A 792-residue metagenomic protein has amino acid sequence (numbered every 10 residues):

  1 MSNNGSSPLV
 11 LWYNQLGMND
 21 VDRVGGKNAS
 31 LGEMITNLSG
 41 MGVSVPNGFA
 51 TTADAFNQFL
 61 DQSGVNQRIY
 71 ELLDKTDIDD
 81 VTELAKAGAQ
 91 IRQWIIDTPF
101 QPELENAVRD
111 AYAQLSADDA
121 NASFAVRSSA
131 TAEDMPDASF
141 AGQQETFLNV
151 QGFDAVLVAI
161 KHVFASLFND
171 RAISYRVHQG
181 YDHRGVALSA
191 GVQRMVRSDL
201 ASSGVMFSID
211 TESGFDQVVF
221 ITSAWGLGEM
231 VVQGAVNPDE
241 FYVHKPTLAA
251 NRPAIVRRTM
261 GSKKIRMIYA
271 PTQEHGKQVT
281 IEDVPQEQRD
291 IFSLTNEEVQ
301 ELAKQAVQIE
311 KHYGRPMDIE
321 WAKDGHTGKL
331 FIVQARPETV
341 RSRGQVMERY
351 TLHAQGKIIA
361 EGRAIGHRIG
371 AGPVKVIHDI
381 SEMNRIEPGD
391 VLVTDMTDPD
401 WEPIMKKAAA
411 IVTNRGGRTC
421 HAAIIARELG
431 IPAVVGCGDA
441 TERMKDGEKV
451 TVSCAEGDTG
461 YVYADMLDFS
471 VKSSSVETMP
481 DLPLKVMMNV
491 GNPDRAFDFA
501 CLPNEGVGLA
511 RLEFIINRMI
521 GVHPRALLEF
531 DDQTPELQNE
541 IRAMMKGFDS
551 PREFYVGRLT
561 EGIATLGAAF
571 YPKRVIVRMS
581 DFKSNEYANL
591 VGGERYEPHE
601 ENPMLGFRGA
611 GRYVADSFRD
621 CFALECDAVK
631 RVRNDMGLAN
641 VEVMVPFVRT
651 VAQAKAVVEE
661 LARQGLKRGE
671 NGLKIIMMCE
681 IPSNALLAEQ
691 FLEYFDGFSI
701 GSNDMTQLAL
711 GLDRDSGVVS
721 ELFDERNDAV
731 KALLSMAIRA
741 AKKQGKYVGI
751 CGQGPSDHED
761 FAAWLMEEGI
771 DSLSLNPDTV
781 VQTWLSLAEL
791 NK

Functional and structural regions predicted by a protein language model:
M1-G191, L200, Q286-E297, L302 (+12 more regions): N-terminal beta-alpha lobe that positions the nucleotide/phosphoryl donor in ATP/NTP-coupled carboxylate activation
N66, E338-R343, M347, A360-A364 (+3 more regions): Acidic, glycine-rich flexible loop/linker segments
Y112, A120-A125, A130-F140, Q144-L148 (+6 more regions): Conserved alpha/beta-domain cores
A138, L148-N149, A159-I160, S202-D210 (+7 more regions): Beta-strand scaffold of nucleotide-dependent catalytic cores
G142, G314-T339: Conserved metal-phosphate-binding beta-hairpin within the catalytic cores of diverse ATP-dependent phosphoryl-transfer
G214, V450, D704: Small/polar (Gly/Ser/Thr/Ala-rich) solvent-exposed segments that form structured loops/beta-strands/short helices used
V218-D318, K323-D324, R363-G370, T394 (+6 more regions): Conserved catalytic alpha/beta cores of large enzymes that bind or transform nucleotide phosphates and polynucleotides
